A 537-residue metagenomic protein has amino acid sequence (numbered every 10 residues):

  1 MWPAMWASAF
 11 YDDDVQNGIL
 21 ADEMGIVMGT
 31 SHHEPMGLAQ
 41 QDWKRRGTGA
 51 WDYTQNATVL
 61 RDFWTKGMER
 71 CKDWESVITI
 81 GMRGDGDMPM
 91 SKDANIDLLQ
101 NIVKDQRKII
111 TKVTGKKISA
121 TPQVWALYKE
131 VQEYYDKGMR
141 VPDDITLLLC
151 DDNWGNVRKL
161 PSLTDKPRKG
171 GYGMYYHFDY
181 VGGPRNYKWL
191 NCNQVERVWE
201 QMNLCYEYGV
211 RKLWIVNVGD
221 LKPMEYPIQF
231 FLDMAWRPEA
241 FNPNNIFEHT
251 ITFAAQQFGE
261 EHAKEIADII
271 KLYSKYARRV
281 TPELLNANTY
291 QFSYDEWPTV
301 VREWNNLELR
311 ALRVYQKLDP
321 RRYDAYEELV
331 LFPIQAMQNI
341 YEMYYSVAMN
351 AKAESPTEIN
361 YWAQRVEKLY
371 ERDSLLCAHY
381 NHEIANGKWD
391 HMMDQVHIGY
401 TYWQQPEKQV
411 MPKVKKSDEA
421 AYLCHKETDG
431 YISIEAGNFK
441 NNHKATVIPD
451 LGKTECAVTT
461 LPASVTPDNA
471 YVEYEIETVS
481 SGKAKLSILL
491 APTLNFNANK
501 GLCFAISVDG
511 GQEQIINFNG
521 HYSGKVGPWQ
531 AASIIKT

Functional and structural regions predicted by a protein language model:
M1-T54, V124-Y128, G138-N156, L163-V195 (+2 more regions): Feature activates predominantly on carbohydrate-active enzymes
D12-H32, M224-A255, G259, A263: Short acidic, glycine/proline-enriched helix-loop-strand junctions
V15-D22, A50-K169, Y294, P298-Y326 (+1 more regions): Gly/Pro-rich turn-and-neighbor structural signature
L147, C205, N217, F253 (+1 more regions): Conserved, mostly hydrophobic/aromatic
W189-V216, D233-P238, Q364-S374: Catalytic-core region of carbohydrate-active enzymes that cleave or remodel glycosidic bonds
I215-A240, K275-A287, Q291: Aromatic/acidic polysaccharide-binding cleft in carbohydrate-active enzymes
F247-Y400: C-terminal non-catalytic alpha-helical accessory regions
Y400-T537: Extracytoplasmic
